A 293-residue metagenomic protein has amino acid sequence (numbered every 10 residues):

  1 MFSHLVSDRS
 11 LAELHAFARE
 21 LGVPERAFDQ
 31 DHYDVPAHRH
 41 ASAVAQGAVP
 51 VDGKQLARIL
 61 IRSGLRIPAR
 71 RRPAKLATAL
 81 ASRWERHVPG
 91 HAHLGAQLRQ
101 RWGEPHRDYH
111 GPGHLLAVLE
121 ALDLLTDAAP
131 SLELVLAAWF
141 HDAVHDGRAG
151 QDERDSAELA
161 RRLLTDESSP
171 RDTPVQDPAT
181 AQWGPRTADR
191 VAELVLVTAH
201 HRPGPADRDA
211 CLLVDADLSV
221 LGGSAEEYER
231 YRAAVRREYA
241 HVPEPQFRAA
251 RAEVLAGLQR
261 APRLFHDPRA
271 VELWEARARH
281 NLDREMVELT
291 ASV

Functional and structural regions predicted by a protein language model:
M1-V51, Q55-A57: Basic nucleic-acid-binding interfaces
H4-S7, Q30-H32, H110, H114 (+2 more regions): Histidine-centered active-site/metal-ligand motif
Y33-S42, L98-G103, V118-L119: Amphipathic alpha-helical segments that form the core helices of the histone-fold
I61-W84, G103-G111, E120-S131, F140 (+2 more regions): Divalent metal-dependent phosphate-bond-processing catalytic cores, especially two-metal-ion Mg2+/Mn2+ enzymes that act
W84-Q100, D108-G111, L115: Conserved N-terminal diphosphate/IPP-binding helix and adjacent helical/loop segment of trans-prenyltransferase domains
R101, S156-G204: Histidine- and acidic-residue-rich, metal-dependent catalytic cores
E104-L115, H145-A157, G184-P185: Active-site metal-coordination segments of metallo-dependent hydrolases
V118, S131-G147, S156, V191-A199: His-Asp-centered metal-binding catalytic motifs of divalent-metal-dependent phosphohydrolases/nucleases
